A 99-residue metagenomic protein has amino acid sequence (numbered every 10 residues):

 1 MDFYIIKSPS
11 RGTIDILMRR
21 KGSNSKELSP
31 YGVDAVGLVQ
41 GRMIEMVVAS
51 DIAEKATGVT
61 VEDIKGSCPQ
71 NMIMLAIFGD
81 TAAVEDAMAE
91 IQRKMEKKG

Functional and structural regions predicted by a protein language model:
M1-N71, F78-G99: Long, contiguous binding/interaction regions
